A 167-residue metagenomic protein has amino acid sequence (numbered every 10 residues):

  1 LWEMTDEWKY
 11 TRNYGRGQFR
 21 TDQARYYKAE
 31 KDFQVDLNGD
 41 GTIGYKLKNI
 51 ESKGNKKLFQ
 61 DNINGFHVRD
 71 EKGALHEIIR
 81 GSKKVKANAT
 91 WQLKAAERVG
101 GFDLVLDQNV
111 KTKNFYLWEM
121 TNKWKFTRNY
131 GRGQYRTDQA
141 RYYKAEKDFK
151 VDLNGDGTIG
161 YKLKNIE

Functional and structural regions predicted by a protein language model:
L1-E167: Long, low-complexity, Gly/Thr
